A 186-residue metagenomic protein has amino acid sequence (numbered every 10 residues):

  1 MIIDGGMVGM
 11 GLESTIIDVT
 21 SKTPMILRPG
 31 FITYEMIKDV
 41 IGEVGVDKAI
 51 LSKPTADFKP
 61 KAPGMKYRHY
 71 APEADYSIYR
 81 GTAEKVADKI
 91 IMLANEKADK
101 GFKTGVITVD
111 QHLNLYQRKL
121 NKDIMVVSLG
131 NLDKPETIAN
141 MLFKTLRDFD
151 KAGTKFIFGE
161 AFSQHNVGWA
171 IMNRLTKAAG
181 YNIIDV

Functional and structural regions predicted by a protein language model:
M1-V186: Active-site-adjacent structural elements in enzyme catalytic cores
